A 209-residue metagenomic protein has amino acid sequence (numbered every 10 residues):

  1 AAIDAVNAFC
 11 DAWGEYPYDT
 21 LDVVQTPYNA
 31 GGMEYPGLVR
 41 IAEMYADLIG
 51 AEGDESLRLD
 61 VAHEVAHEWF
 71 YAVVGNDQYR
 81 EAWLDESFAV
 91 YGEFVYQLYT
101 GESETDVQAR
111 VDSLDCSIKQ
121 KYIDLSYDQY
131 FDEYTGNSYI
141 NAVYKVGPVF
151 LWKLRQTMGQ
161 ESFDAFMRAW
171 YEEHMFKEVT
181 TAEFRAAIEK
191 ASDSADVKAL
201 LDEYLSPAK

Functional and structural regions predicted by a protein language model:
A1-E68, A72-E81, G92: Juxtacatalytic substrate-recognition/specificity segment
A1-I3, A51-S56, D60, Y79 (+6 more regions): Soluble non-cytosolic domains of exported or imported proteins
I3-N7, D11, L59, V90 (+5 more regions): Solvent-exposed, polar/charged alpha-helical surfaces in well-ordered, non-transmembrane soluble domains, broadly
G14-L21, A66, M158-F163, S194-V197: Loop/turn elements at helix/coil->beta-strand transitions in domains of secreted/extracellular proteins
V24-T26, E52-S56, Y130-Y139, Y171: Active-site-adjacent structural elements in folded domains
A82, E86-V149, Q156-T157, H174 (+2 more regions): Acidic/His/Gly-enriched intrinsically disordered linker/tail segments that often contain short helix/coil "MoRF-like"
E173-K209: Beta/coil-rich, acidic/histidine-enriched accessory regions frequently appended to metallopeptidases
